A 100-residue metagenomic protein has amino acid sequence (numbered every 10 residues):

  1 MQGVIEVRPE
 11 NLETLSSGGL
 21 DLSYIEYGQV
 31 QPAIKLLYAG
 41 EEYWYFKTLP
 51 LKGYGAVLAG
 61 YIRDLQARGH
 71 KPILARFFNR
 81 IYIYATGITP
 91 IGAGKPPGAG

Functional and structural regions predicted by a protein language model:
M1-G100: Acidic/polar low-complexity segments and flexible, solvent-exposed patches
